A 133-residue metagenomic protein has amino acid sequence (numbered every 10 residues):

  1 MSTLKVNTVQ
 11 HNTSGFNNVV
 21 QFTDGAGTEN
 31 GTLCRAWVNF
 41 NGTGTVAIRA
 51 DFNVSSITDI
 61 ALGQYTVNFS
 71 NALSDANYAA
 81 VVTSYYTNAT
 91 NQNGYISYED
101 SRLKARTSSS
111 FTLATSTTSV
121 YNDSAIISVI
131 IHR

Functional and structural regions predicted by a protein language model:
S2-D75, S116-R133: Extracellular receptor-binding modules and their adjoining Ser/Thr/Gly/Asp/Asn-rich linkers
N77-S84: Change to "...patches in solvent-exposed regions of secreted, membrane-anchored, or virion-exposed structural
Y85-R133: Extracellular jelly-roll beta-sandwich "head" domains, especially the C-terminal globular C1q domain
